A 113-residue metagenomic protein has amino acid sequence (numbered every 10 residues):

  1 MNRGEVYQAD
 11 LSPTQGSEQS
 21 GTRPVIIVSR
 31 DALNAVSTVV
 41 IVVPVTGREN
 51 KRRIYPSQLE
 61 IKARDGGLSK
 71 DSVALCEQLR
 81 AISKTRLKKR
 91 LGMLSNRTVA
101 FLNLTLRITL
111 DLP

Functional and structural regions predicted by a protein language model:
M1-P113: Conserved functional hotspots at enzyme active or ligand-binding sites that engage polyanionic ligands
